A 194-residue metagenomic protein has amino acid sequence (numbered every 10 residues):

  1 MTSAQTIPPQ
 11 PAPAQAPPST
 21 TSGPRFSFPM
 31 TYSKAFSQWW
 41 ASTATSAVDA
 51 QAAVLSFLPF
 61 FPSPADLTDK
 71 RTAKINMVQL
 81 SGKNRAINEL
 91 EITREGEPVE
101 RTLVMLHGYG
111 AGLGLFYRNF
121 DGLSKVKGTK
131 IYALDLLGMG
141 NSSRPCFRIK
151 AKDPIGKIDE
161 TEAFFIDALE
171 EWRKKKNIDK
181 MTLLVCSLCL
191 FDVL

Functional and structural regions predicted by a protein language model:
M1-T68: N-terminal targeting or regulatory segments adjacent to alpha/beta-hydrolase or S9 domains
T2, K34, Q38-S42, T102-L103 (+3 more regions): Membrane-embedded and extracytoplasmic architecture of multi-pass membrane proteins
R25, P29-S37, A41, N76-V78 (+5 more regions): Long, hydrophobic alpha-helical transmembrane bundles and adjoining juxtamembrane helices/loops of multi-pass integral
L58-A86: N-terminal cap/lid segment of alpha/beta-hydrolase-fold proteins
K83, T93-E97, L136-V185: Active-site loop/oxyanion-hole signature of alpha/beta-hydrolase fold enzymes
R85-A86, E91-K150: Conserved HGGG/HGGXW glycine-rich cap/lid loop of the alpha/beta-hydrolase fold
H107-Y109, M139, M181-L190, L194: Conserved alpha/beta-hydrolase "nucleophile elbow" surrounding the catalytic nucleophile
L115-R118, F164-E171, F191: Alpha-helical elements of Rossmann-like donor-binding domains used by nucleotide-donor carbohydrate transfer enzymes
